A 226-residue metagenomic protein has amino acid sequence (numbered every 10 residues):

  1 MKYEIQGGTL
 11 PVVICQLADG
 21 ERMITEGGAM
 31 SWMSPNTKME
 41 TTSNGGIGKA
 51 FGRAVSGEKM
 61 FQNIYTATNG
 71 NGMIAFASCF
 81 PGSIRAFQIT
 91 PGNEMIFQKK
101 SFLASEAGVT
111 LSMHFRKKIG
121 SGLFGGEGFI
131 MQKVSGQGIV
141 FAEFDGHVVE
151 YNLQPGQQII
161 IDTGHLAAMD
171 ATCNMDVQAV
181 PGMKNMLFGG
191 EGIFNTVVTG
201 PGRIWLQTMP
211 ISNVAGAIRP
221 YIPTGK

Functional and structural regions predicted by a protein language model:
M1-K226: Composition-driven recognition of glycine/serine/threonine/acidic- and proline-rich low-complexity segments and repeats
